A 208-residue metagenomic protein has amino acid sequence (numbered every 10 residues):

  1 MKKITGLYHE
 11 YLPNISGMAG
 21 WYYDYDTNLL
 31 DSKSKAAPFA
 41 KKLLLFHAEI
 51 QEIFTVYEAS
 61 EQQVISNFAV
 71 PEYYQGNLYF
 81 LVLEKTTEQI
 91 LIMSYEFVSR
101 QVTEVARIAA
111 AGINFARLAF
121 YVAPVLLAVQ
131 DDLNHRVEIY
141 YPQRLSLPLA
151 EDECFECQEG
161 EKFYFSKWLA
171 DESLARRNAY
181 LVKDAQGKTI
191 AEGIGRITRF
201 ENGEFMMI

Functional and structural regions predicted by a protein language model:
M1-Y11, K33-E61, T86-A111, A128-F155 (+1 more regions): Surface-exposed loop/turn elements that mediate protein-protein interactions on large endomembrane-trafficking
H9-S32: N-terminal "first-domain core" detector
G17-G20, Q75-G76, V122-L126, G160-K162 (+1 more regions): Short coil/turn segments that connect the beta-strands within blades of beta-propeller domains
G20-D26, F80-L81, L127-V129, Y164-K167 (+1 more regions): Residue position within the beta-strands of beta-propeller blades
E52-L81, A106: Blade-loop segments of beta-propeller domains
P71, L118-A119, E156, I197: Hydrophobic core register within WD40 beta-propeller blades
E156-L169: Short glycine-rich, basic-tinged beta-strand/loop micro-motifs
